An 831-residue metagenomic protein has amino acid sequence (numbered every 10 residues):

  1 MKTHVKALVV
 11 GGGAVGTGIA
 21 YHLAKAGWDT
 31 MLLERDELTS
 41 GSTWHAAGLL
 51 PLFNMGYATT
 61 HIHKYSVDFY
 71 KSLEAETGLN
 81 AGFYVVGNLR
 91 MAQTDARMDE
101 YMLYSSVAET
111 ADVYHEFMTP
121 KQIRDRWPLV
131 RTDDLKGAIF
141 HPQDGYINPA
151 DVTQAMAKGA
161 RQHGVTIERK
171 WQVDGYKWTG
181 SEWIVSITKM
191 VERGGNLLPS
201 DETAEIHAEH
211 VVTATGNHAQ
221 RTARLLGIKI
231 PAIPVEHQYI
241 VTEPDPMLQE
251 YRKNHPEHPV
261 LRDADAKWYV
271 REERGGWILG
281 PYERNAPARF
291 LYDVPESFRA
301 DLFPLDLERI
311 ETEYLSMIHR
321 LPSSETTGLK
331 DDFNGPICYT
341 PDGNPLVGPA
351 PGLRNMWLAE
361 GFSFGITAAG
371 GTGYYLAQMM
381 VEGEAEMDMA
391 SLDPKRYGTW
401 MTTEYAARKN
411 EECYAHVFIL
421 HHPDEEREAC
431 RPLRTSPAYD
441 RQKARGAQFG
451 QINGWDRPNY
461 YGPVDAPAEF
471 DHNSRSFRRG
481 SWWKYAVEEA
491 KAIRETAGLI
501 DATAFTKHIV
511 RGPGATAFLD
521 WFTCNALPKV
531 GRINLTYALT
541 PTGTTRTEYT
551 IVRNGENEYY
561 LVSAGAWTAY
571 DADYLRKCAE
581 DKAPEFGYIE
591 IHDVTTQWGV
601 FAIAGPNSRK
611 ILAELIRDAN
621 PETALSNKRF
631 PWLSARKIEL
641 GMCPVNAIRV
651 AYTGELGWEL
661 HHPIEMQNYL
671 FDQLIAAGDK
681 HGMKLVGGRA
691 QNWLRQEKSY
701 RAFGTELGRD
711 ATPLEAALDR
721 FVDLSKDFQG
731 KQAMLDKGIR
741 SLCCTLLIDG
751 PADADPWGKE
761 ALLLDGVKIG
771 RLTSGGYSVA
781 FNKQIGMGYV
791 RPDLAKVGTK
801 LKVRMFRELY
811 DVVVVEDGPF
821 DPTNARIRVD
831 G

Functional and structural regions predicted by a protein language model:
K2-V15, M31: Beta1/beta-strand and adjacent pyrophosphate-binding region of the FAD-binding site in flavoprotein oxidoreductases
G18, Y176-F303, T312-L315, R320 (+3 more regions): Flavin-dependent oxidoreductases
A24-W44: Glycine-rich FAD pyrophosphate-binding loop
A47-L52, N88-R90, G227-K253, T312 (+4 more regions): Central beta-strand plus flanking loop segment that forms part of the substrate or channel wall within the catalytic
G48-R126, D265-V270, G275-I278, E411-E425 (+1 more regions): Dinucleotide-binding Rossmann-like beta1-alpha1 core, especially the glycine-rich loop that anchors the ADP
S72, Q93-R169, D174-K189, R193 (+2 more regions): Flavin (FAD/FMN) cofactor-binding and adjacent substrate-gating region of FAD-dependent oxidoreductase domains
P149, D265, R274, E296-L433: C-terminal catalytic lobe of FAD-dependent flavoproteins
M387-D388, D393-G831: Glycine/proline-enriched, intrinsically flexible loops and inter-domain linkers
